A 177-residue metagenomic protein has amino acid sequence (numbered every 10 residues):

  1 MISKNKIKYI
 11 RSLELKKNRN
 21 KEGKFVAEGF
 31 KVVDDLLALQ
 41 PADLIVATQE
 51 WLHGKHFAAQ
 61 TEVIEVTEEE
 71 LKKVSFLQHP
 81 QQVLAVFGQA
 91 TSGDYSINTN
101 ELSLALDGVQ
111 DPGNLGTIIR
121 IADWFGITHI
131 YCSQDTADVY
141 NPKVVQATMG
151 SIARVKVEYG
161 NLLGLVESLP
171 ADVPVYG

Functional and structural regions predicted by a protein language model:
M1-H53, T136-A137: Boundary-proximal intrinsically disordered activation/regulatory segments immediately upstream of a helical core
V26, V46, L84-V86, L104-A105 (+1 more regions): Structural motif
A27, A47, E65-E68, Q134 (+1 more regions): Short loop/edge segments at beta-strand edges and connector loops that shape dinucleotide/nucleotide cofactor-binding
A38, Y95-G177: RNA substrate-binding interface of SAM-dependent RNA methyltransferases
L52-Q60: Short, aromatic/basic amphipathic alpha-helical patches
H53, E68-V74, L162-E167: A short acidic, often aromatic-flanked loop/helix-cap motif at beta-alpha or helix-coil junctions that lines enzyme
T61-T91: Glycine/small-residue-rich loop that forms an oxyanion/phosphate-binding "nest" at active or ligand-binding sites
